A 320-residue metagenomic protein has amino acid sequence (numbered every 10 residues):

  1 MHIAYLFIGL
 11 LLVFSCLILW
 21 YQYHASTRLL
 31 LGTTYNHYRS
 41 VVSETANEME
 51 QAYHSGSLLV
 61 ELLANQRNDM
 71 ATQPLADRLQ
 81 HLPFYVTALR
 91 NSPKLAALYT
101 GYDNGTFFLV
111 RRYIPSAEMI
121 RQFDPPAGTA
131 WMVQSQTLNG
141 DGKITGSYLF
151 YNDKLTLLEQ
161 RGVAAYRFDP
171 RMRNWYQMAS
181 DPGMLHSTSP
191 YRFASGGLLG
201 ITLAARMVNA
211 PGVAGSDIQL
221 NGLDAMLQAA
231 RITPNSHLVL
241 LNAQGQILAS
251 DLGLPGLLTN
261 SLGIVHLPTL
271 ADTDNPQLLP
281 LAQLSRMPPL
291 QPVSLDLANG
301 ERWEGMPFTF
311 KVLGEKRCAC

Functional and structural regions predicted by a protein language model:
M1-R28, G32: Extreme N-terminal signal-anchor transmembrane helix of membrane signaling/transducer proteins, especially in bacteria
G32-Q51: Short extracytoplasmic/periplasmic juxtamembrane "stem" segments immediately C-terminal to an N-terminal membrane anchor
S43, E50-P83, Y99-A117, K154-A164 (+1 more regions): Extracellular/periplasmic ligand-binding regions of membrane signal-transduction receptors
L79-S92, M178, P182, R192 (+1 more regions): Solvent-exposed, extracytoplasmic
A97-L158: Alpha-helical transmembrane helix bundles of large polytopic membrane transport and channel proteins
L98, S135, Y148, L238-V239 (+2 more regions): Generic short beta-strand
T137-N221, D296: Extracytoplasmic/periplasmic ligand-binding sensor regions of membrane-associated signaling proteins
L198, A204-G212, S216-I218, L223 (+1 more regions): Extracellular/periplasmic juxtamembrane segments that couple receptor/chemosensory ectodomains to their
